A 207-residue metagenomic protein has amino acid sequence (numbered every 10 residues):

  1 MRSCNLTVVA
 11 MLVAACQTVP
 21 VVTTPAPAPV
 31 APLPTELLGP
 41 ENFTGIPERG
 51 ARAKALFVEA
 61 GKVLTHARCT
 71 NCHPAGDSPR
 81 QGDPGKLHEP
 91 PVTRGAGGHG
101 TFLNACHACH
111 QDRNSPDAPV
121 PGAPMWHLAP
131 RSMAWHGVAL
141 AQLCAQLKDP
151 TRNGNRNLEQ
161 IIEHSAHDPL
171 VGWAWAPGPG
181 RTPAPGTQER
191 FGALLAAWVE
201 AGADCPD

Functional and structural regions predicted by a protein language model:
R2-A55, A67-N71, A75-R80, A196-D207: Post-cleavage N-terminal segment of exported redox proteins
V9, K62-T65, H99-F102, G137: Residue-level signal for mature regions of secreted extracellular proteins and peptides
C16, G98-T101, T187: Generic, well-ordered alpha-helical segments
N42-V63, P79, D83-H99: Electrostatic cytochrome c docking/interface patches
P47, A51, V58, A67 (+2 more regions): C-type cytochrome heme-c attachment and multiheme electron-transfer modules
A67-G76, F102-R113: The canonical Cys-X-X-Cys-His
H73-A75, Q81-G85, D117-G122: Short, solvent-exposed loop/turn and secondary-structure capping segments
R94, A105, P183-A184: Mature, folded catalytic cores of secreted/periplasmic enzymes
